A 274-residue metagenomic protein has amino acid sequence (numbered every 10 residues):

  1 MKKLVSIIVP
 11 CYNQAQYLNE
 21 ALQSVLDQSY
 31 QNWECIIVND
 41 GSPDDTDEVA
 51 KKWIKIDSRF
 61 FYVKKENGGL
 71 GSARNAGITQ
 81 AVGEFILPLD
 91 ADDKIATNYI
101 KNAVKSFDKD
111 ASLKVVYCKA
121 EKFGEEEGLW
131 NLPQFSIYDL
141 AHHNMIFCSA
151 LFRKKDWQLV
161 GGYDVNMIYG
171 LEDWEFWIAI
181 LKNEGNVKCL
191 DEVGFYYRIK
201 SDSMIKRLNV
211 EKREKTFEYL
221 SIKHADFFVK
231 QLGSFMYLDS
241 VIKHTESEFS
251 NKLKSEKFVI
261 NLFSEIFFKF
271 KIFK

Functional and structural regions predicted by a protein language model:
M1-S24: N-proximal low-complexity "stem/linker" segments adjacent to membrane-targeting elements
K3-S6, E34, D173-E175: Cell-envelope/extracellular polymer assembly enzymes that use nucleotide-activated donors
L22-K64: Acidic donor-binding segment of Leloir-type glycosyltransferases
T46, R74, I95-I100, S112 (+1 more regions): Acidic donor-diphosphate engagement hotspot in glycosyltransferases and nucleotidyltransferases that stabilizes
K65-A81: Glycine-rich, basic loop-to-helix element that forms the pyrophosphate-binding segment of sugar-nucleotide handling
I86: Short aromatic/hydrophobic "clamp" motif used to bind/position activated sugar donors
N98-L129: Conserved donor NDP-sugar-binding/catalytic core segment of glycosyltransferases
F135-Y219: Conserved nucleotide-sugar donor-binding catalytic segment
